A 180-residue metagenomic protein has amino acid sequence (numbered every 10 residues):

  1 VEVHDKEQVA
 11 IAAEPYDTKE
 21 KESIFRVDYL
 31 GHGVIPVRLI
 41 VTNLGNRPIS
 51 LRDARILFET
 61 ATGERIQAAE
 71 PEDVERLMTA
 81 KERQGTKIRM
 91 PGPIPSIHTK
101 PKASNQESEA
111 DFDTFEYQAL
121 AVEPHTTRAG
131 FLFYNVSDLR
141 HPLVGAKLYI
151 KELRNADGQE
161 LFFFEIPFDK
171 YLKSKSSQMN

Functional and structural regions predicted by a protein language model:
V1-N180: Conserved functional micro-motifs across diverse proteins
